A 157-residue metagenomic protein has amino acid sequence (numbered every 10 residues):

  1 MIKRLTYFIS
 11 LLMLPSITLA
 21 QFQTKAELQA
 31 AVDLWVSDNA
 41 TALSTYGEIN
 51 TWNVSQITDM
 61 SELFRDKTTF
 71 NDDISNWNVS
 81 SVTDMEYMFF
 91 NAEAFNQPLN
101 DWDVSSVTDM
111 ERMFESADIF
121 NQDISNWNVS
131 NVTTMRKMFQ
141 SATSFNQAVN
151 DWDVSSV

Functional and structural regions predicted by a protein language model:
R4-P15: Sec-dependent N-terminal signal peptides
T18-V157: Negatively charged
